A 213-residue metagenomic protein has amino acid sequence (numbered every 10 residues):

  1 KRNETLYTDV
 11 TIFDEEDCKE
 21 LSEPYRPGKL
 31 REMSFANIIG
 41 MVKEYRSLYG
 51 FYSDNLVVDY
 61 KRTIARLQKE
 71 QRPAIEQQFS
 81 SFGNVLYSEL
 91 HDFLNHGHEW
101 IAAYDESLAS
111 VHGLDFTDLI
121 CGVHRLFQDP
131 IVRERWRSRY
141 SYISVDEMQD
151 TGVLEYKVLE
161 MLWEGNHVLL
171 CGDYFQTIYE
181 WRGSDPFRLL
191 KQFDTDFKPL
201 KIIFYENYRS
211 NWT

Functional and structural regions predicted by a protein language model:
K1-L6, E134: P-loop NTPase Walker
T8-P24, I39, Y45, Y60 (+1 more regions): Interdomain motor-coupling "hinge/lid" segment immediately C-terminal to the ATP-binding subdomain of NTP-driven enzymes
T11-F13, R31-G40, K201, Y205-T213: Coupling/hinge elements of helicase-like and P-loop NTPase modules
K19, I101, I120, K198-K201: Residue-level signal for cytosolic alpha-helical hairpin/rod architecture
R26-K29, M33-S144, E155, E180: Accessory N-terminal region flanking or inserted into the helicase ATPase core in nucleic-acid motor proteins
E147: Catalytic glutamate of the conserved HExxH
D150: Active-site beta-to-alpha loop of glycosyltransferases that engages the nucleotide-sugar donor
V153-T213: Conserved RecA-like helicase ATPase core segment that couples NTP binding/hydrolysis to strand translocation
